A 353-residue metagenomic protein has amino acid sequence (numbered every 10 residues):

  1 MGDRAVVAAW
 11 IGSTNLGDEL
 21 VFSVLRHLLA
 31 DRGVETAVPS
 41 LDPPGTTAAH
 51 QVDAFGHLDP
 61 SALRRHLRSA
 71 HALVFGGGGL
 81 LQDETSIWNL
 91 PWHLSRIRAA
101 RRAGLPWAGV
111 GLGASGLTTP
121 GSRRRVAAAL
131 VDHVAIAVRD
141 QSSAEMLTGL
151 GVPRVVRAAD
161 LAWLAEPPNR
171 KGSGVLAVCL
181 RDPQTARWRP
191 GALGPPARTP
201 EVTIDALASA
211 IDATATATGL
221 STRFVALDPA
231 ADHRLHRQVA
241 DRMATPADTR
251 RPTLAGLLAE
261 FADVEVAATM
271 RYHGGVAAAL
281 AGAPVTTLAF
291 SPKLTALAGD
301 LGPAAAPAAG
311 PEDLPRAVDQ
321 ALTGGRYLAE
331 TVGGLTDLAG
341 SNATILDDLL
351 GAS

Functional and structural regions predicted by a protein language model:
M1-S353: Active-site anion-handling motifs in enzyme catalytic cores
